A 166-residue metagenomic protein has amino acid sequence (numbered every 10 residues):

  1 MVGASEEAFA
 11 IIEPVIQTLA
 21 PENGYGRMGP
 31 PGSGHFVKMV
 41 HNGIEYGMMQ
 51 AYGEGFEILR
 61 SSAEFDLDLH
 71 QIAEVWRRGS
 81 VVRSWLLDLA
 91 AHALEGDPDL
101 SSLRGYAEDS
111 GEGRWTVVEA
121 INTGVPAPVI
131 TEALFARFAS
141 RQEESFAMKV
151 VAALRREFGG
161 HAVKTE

Functional and structural regions predicted by a protein language model:
M1, I11, G32-H161: Helical "substrate-binding/catalytic lid" subdomain of Rossmann-like NAD(P)-dependent dehydrogenases/reductases
A4: A conserved hydrophobic position in a structured secondary element of the catalytic/binding core that shapes
E7-T18, Y25-M28: Phosphate/pyrophosphate-binding betaalpha-module
Q17-T18, R156, G160-E166: ATP-dependent carboxylate/acyl-activation modules
T18-L19, A93: Conserved catalytic core of Hanks-type protein kinase domains
N23-G26, P126-P128: Structural motif
